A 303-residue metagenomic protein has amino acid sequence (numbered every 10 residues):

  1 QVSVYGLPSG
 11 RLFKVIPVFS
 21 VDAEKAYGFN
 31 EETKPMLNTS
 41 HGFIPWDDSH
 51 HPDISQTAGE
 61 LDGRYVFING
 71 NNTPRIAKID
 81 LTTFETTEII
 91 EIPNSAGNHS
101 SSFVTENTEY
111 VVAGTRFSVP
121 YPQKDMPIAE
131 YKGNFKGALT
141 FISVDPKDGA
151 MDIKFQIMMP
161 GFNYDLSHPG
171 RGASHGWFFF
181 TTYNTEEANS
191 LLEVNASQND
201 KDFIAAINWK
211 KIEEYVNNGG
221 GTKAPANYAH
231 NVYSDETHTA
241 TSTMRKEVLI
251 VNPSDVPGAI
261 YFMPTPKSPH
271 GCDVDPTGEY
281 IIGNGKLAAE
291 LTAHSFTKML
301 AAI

Functional and structural regions predicted by a protein language model:
Q1, H51-I54, G63, A113-K136 (+3 more regions): Short, conserved, GDST-rich strand-edge loop motifs in beta-rich repeat architectures
P8, D80-T83, V144-D148, W209-K211 (+1 more regions): Short loop/turn segments that connect beta-strands within beta-propeller blades
R11-I16, N38-D48, E85-E91, D148 (+2 more regions): A short beta-strand motif characteristic of beta-propeller blades
A23-N30, W46-A58, N94-V104, M159-R171 (+1 more regions): Repeated scaffold domains used in trafficking and secretory/extracellular systems, primarily beta-propellers
G63-R64, N107-E109, S174-G176, T277-E279: Short coil/turn segments that connect the beta-strands within blades of beta-propeller domains
F67, V112, W177-F179, I282: Structural core positions within WD40/WD-like beta-propeller blades
A173, Y183-I303: Beta-propeller domains
